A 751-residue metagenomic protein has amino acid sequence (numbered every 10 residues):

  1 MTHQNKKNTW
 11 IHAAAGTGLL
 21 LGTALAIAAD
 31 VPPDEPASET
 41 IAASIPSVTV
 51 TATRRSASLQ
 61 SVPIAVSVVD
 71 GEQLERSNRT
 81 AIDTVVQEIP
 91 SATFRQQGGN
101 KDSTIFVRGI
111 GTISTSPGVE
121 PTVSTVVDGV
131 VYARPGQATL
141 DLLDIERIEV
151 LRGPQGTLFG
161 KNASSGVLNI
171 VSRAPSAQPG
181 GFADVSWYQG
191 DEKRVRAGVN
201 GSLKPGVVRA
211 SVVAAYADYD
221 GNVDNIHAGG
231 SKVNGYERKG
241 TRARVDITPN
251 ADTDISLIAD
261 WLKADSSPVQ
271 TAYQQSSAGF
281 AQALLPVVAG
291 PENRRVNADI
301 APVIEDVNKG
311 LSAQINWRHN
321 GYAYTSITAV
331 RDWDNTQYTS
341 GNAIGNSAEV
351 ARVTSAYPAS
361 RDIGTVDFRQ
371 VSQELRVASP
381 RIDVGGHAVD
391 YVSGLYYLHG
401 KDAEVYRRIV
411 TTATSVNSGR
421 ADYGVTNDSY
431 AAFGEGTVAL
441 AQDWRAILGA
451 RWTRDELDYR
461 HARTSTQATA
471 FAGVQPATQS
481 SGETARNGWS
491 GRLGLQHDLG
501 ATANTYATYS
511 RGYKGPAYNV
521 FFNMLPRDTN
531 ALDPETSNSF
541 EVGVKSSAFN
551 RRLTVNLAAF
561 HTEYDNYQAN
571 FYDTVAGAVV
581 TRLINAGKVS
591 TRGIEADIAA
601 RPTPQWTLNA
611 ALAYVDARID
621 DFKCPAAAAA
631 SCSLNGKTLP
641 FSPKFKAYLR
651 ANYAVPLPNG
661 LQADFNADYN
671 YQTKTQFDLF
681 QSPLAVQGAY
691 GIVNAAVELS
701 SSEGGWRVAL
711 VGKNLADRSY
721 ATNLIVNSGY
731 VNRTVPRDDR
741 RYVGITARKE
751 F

Functional and structural regions predicted by a protein language model:
M1-I89, A251-D252, L311, A627-A629 (+2 more regions): N-terminal Sec signal peptide and the immediately downstream disordered periplasmic leader that contains the TonB box
V31, A378-P380, V392-G394, D443-A446 (+3 more regions): Gram-negative outer-membrane beta-barrel transporters
I41-Q178, V542: Acidic, small-polar-rich N-terminal luminal/periplasmic segments of exported/outer-membrane proteins
S103, E120-T122, R134, L143-R152 (+8 more regions): Outer-membrane beta-barrel translocator/receptor signature
S176-Q178, S186, D191, G198-A298 (+4 more regions): Periplasmic-side early beta-strands and strand-to-turn transitions of outer-membrane beta-barrels
D246-N250, V377, A388-D390, Y396-L398 (+2 more regions): Structural signature of Gram-negative outer-membrane beta-barrels, strongest in the C-terminal barrel of TonB-dependent
S312-G341, D498-K514, F521, D533-I594 (+3 more regions): Membrane-embedded beta-barrel scaffold of Gram-negative outer-membrane proteins
E563, N670-D678, L699-F751: C-terminal beta-signal and adjacent terminal beta-strands/loops of Gram-negative outer-membrane beta-barrel proteins
